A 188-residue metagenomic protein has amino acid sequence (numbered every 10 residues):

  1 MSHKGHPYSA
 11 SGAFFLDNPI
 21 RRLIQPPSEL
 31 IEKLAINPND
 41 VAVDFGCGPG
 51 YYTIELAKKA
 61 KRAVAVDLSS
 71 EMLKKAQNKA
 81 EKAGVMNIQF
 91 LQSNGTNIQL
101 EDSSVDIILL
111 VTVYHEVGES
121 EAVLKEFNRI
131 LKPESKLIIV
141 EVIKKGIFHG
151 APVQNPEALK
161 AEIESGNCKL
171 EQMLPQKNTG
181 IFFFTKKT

Functional and structural regions predicted by a protein language model:
M1-G12: N-terminal, positively charged/glycine-rich alpha-helical extensions of SAM-dependent methyltransferases
S11-I31, A151-V153: Conserved SAM-binding loop and adjacent beta-strand
V43-F45, P49-N97: Class I SAM-dependent methyltransferase SAM/SAH-binding core
T96-I107: A short acidic, Gly/Pro-enriched loop at the edge of an enzyme's catalytic core that lines a small-molecule cofactor
D106-E119: A short SAM/SAH-binding and catalytic strip from SAM-dependent methyltransferases
E121-P133: A short glycine-rich, Lys/Arg-flanked "PGG" loop and its adjoining helix->strand segment in the class I
E134-E141: Conserved beta-strand signature within the Rossmann-like core of class I S-adenosyl-L-methionine
P175-T188: Core SAM-dependent methyltransferase catalytic element
